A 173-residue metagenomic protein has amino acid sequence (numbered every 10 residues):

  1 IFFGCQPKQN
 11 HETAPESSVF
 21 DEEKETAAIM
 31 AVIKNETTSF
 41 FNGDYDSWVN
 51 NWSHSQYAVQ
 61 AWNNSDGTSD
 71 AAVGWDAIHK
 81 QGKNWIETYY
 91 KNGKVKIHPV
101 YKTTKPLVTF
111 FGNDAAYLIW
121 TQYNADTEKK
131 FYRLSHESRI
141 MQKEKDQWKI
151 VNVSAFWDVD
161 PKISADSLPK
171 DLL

Functional and structural regions predicted by a protein language model:
C5-N51, K170-L173: Short, low-complexity N-terminal intrinsically disordered segments enriched in polar/charged residues
E23, D46-F111: A solvent-exposed, acidic/Ser-Thr-rich amphipathic alpha-helical stretch
V59, E87, I119-A125: Generic short beta-strand segments
S65-G67, N124-D126, A155-D160: Solvent-exposed loop/turn segments at secondary-structure junctions within structured extracellular/periplasmic domains
I78, T103-V108, Q122-N124, H136-Q142 (+1 more regions): Hydrophobic/aromatic beta-strand elements that line small-molecule binding cavities or substrate pockets in beta-rich
V108-A116, M141-K149: A short, structured loop/turn motif at beta-sheet edges
K130-S135, Q142-K145, K149-L173: Low-complexity, intrinsically disordered terminal/linker segments enriched in charged and Gly/Pro repeats
